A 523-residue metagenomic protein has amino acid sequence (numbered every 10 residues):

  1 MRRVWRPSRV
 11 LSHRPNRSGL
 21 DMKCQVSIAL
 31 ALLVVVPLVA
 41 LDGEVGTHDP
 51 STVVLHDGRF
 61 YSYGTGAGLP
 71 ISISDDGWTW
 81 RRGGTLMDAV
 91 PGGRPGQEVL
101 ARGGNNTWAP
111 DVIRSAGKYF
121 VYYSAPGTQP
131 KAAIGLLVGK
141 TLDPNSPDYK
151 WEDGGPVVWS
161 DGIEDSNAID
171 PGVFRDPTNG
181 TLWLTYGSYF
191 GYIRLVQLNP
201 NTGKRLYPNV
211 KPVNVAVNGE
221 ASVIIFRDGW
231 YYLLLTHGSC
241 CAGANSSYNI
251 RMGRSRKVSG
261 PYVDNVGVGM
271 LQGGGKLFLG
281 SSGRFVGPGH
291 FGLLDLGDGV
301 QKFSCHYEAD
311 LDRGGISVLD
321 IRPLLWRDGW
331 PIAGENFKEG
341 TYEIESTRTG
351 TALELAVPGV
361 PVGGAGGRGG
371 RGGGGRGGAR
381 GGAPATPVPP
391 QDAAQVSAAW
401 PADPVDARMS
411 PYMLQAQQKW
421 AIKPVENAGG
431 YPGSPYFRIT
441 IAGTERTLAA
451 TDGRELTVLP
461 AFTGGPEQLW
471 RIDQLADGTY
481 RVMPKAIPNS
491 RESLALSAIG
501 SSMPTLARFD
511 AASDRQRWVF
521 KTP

Functional and structural regions predicted by a protein language model:
N16-I28: Bacterial N-terminal signal peptides that target proteins for export
S27-P37: Bacterial N-terminal signal peptides
L38-V388, Y412-A428, E467-R471, T479: Carbohydrate-active catalytic/glycan-binding domains of CAZyme proteins, especially the secreted or lumenal ectodomains
K338-P523: Lectin-like carbohydrate-binding module/patch detector with strong preference for beta-trefoil
